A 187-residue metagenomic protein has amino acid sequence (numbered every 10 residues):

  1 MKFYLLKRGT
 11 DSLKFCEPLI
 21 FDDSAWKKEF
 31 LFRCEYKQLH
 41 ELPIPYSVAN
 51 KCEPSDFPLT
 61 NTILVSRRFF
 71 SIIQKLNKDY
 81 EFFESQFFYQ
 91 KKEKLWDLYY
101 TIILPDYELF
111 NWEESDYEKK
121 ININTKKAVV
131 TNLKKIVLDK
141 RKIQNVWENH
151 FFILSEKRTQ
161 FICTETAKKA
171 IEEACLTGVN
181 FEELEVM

Functional and structural regions predicted by a protein language model:
M1-S71, K75-M187: Phosphate/anion-contacting hairpin/loop surfaces
